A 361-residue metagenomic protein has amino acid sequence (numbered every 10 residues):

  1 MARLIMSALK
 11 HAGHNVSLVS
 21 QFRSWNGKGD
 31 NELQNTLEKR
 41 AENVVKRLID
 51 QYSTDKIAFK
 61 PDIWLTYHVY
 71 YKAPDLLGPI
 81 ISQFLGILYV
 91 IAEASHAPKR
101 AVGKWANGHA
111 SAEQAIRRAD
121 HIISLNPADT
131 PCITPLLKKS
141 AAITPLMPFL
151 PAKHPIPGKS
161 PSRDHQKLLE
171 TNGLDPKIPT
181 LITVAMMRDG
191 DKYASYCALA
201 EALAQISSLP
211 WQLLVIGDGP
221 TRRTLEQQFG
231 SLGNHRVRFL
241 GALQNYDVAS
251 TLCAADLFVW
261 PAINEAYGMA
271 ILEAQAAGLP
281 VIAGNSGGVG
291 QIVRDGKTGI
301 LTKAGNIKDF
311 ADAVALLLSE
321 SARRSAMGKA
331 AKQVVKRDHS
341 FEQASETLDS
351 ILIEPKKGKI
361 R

Functional and structural regions predicted by a protein language model:
I156-L174: A short helix/loop element that forms part of the nucleotide-sugar donor recognition site in Leloir-type
G173-Y193, A200-L203, L214: Conserved donor-binding/catalytic core segment of Leloir-type glycosyltransferases
R223-Y246: Nucleotide-activated donor-binding/catalytic signature segment of Leloir-type glycosyltransferases, i.e., the conserved
A242-L243, S250-A255: Short alpha-helical donor nucleotide-sugar binding micro-motif in glycosyltransferases
I263: Aromatic "clamp/platform" in nucleotide-sugar-dependent glycosyltransferases that forms part of the donor/acceptor
P280-A283: Short hydrophobic beta-strand element within catalytic cores of glycosyltransferases and related nucleotide-activated
D295-G296, I300-I307, L316-S321: Conserved acidic donor-binding segment of nucleotide-sugar-dependent glycosyltransferases
D309, L316, R323-R337, A344-S350: A short, well-ordered alpha-helix in the C-terminal region of glycosyltransferases
